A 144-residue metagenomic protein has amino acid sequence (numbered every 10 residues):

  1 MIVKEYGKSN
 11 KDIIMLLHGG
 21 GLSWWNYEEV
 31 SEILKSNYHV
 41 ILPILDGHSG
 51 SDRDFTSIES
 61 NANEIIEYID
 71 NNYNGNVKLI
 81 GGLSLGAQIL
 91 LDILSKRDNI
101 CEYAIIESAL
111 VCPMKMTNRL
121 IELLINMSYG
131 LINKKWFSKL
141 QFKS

Functional and structural regions predicted by a protein language model:
Y6-D52: Conserved HGGG/HGGXW glycine-rich cap/lid loop of the alpha/beta-hydrolase fold
I13, H39, V77-L79, E102-Y103: Structural signature of beta-strand start/N-cap positions in the alpha/beta core of ABC transporter nucleotide-binding
L22, G47, A87, V111-C112: Active-site micro-motifs of SAM-dependent methyltransferase domains
E29, D92-K96: Active-site signature of alpha/beta-hydrolase-fold catalytic machinery across serine- and Asp/Cys-nucleophile hydrolases
I41-G81: Active-site loop/oxyanion-hole signature of alpha/beta-hydrolase fold enzymes
G82-L90: Gly/Ala-rich beta-loop-alpha elbow adjacent to hydrolase catalytic centers
S95, C101-I132: Flexible "cap/lid" loop of the alpha/beta hydrolase fold
A109, W136-S144: Helix-loop "lid/cap" segments that line or gate small-molecule binding pockets
